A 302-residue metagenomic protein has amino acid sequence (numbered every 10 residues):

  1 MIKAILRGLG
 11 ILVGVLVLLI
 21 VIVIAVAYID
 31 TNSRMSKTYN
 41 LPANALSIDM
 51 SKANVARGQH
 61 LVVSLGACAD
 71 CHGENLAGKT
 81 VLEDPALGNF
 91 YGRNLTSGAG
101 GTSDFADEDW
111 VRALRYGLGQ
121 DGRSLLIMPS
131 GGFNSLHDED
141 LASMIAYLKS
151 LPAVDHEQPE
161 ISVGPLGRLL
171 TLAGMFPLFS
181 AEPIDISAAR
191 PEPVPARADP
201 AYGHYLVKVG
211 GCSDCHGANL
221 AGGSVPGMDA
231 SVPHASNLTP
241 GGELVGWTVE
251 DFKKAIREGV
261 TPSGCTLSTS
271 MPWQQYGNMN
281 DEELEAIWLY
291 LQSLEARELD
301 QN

Functional and structural regions predicted by a protein language model:
I2-T38: N-terminal type II signal-anchor transmembrane helix that functions as the membrane-insertion/stop-transfer segment
G14, L18-I24, E139-P200, Y290: Extended surface/linker regions that mediate inter-domain or inter-protein docking in multi-component redox
T38-S64, L178-K208: Electrostatic cytochrome c docking/interface patches
A53-V55, L65, G122, I127-P129 (+5 more regions): Interaction-mediating elements
G58, L65-E74, M144, G203 (+4 more regions): The canonical Cys-X-X-Cys-His
A69-D70, L76-G78, G101-S103, R112 (+7 more regions): Short loop/beta submotifs within extracellular cysteine-rich repeat domains
N75-D109, S124-H137, V163-F176, G217-K253 (+1 more regions): Gly/Gly-Pro-rich "capping" loops immediately C-terminal to redox-active cysteine motifs in periplasmic/lumenal
A106-G119, G132-Q158, E250-P262, P272-N302: C-terminal capping alpha-helices of c-type cytochrome domains
